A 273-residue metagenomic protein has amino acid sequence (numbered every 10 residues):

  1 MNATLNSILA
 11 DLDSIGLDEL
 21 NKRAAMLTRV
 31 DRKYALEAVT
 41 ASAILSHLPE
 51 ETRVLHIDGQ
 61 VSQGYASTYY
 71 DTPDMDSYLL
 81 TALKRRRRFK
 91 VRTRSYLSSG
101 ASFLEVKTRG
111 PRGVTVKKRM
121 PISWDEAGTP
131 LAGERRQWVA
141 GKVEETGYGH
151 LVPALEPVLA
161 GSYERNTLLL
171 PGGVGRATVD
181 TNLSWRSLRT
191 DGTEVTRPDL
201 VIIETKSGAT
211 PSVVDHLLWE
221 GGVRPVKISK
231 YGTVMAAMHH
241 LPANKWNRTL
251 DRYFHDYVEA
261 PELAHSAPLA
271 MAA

Functional and structural regions predicted by a protein language model:
M1-A273: Phosphate-end processing signature that detects enzymes handling 5′-triphosphorylated RNA and polyphosphate
